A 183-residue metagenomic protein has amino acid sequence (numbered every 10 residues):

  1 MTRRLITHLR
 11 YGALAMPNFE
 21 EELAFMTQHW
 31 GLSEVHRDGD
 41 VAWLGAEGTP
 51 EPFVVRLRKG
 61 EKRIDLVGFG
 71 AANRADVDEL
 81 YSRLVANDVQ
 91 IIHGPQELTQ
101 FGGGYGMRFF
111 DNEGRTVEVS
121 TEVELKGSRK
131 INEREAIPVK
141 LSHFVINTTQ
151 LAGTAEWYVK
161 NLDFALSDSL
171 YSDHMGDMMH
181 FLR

Functional and structural regions predicted by a protein language model:
T2, V85-K140, D177-L182: Vicinal oxygen chelate
R4, A13-E51, I146-R183: Core segments of cupin and vicinal oxygen chelate
R4-I6, R58-E61, A136-P138: Short, flexible turn/loop "capping" segments at secondary-structure junctions
L9-G12, L32, L44, V54-V55 (+5 more regions): Short, structured motif recognition centered on aromatic/hydrophobic residues
A15-E20, F69-E113, T148-E156: Vicinal oxygen chelate
S33, E79, R129-K130: A short, polar/proline- and glycine-enriched secondary-structure boundary/capping micro-motif
H36-D40, G45-A72, P95-Q96: Conserved donor-binding loop and adjoining core beta-sheet/short helix segment in diverse acyl/aminoacyl transferases
K59-E61, L98-F101, S172-H174: A short beta-turn/loop motif at secondary-structure boundaries
